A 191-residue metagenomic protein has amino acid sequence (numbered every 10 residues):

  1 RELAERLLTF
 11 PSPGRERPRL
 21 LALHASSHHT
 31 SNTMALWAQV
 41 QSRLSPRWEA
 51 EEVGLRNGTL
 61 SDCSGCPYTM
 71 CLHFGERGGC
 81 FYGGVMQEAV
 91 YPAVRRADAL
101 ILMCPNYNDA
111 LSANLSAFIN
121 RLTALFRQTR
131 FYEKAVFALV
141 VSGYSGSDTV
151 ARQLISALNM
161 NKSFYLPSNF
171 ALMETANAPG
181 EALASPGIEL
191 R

Functional and structural regions predicted by a protein language model:
R1, F81-N161: Helix-loop-strand module that forms the ligand-binding subsite of alpha/beta enzymes
R1-R47, D62, G79, K162-R191: Glycine-rich phosphate/pyrophosphate-binding loop and the adjoining helix
L21-A25, V53, L139: Short hydrophobic segments within beta-strands
A25, L55-R56, C104, L122: Fold-independent oxyanion-binding glycine-rich loops and adjacent beta-strand/coil segments at enzyme active sites
E49-G58: A short beta-strand-loop structural module common to alpha/beta enzyme folds
N57-L60, Y107-D109: Short, catalytically relevant binding-site loops at active-site mouths
G58-Y91: Cysteine-cluster motifs in flexible loop/terminal segments that predominantly coordinate metals
